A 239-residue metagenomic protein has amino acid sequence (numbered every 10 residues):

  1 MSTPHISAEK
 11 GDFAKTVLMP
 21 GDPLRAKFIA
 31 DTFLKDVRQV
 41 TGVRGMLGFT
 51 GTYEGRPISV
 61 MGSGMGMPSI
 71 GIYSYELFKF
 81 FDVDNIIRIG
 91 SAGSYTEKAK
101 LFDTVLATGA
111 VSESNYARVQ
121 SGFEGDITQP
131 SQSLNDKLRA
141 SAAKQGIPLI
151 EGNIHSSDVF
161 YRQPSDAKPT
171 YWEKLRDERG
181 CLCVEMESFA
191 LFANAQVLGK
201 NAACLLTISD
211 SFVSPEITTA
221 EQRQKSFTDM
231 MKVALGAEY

Functional and structural regions predicted by a protein language model:
M1-K137, K144: Metabolite-binding pocket within alpha/beta catalytic cores that recognizes anionic/polar moieties
P23, G93, H155-Y161, A190 (+1 more regions): Glycine-rich beta-alpha junction loops
K79, P164-D166, I217-T218: Expand to "…catalyze enediolate/carbanion chemistry for C-C bond making/breaking, isomerization, decarboxylation
Y95-E97, E113-N115, D158-S165, V213: Short acidic/glycine-rich loop or secondary-structure boundary segments that cap or lie
I127-G180: Active-site rim beta-loop-alpha module in soluble metabolic enzymes
K137-Q145, N194, V233-A237: Generic non-transmembrane alpha-helical segments
D166, T170-A203, S209: A C-terminal functional module that forms or caps the active site or interfaces directly with catalytic machinery
F212-Y239: His/Asp/Glu-rich mid-to-C-terminal helical/loop segments that flank catalytic regions of hydrolases
